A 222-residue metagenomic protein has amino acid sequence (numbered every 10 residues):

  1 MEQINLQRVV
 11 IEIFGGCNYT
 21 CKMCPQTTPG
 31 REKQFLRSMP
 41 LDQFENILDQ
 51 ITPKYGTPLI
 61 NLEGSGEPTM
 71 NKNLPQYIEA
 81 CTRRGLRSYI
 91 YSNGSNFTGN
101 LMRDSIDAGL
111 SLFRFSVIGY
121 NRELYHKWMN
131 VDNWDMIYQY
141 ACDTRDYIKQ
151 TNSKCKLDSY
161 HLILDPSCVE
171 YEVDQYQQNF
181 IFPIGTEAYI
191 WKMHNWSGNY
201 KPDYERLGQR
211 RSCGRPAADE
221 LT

Functional and structural regions predicted by a protein language model:
M1-L112, E123, K127-D135, Q139: Conserved alpha-helical substructure of the radical SAM core
E12, G30-F35, M39-D42, R84-R87 (+1 more regions): Radical SAM enzyme [4Fe-4S]-AdoMet core and its adjacent flexible, acidic and glycine-rich loops/tails across
